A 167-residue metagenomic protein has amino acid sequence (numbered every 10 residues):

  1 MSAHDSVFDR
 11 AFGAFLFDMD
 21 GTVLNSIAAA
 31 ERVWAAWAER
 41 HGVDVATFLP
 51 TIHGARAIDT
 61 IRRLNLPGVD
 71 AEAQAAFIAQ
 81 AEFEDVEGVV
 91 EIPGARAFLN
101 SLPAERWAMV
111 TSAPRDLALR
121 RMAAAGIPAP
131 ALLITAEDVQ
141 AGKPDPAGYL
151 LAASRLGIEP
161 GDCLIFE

Functional and structural regions predicted by a protein language model:
H4-P103, P114-D116: N-terminal helical cap/lid subdomain that shapes the substrate entry/recognition surface in HAD-like hydrolases
F17, F166-E167: Active-site flanking residues adjacent to catalytic metal/cofactor-binding acidic residues
F17-M19, E105, Y149, L156: Conserved hydrophobic/aromatic "anchor" residues that stabilize well-ordered secondary structure elements
L24, T51, A108-S112, G142 (+1 more regions): Active-site-adjacent beta-strand anchor residues
V69, E105, P128-A131: A structural micro-motif
A104-M109, G161-C163: Short active-site oxyanion
P114-F166: Substrate-recognition "cap/lid" segment bordering the active-site pocket of phosphatases
